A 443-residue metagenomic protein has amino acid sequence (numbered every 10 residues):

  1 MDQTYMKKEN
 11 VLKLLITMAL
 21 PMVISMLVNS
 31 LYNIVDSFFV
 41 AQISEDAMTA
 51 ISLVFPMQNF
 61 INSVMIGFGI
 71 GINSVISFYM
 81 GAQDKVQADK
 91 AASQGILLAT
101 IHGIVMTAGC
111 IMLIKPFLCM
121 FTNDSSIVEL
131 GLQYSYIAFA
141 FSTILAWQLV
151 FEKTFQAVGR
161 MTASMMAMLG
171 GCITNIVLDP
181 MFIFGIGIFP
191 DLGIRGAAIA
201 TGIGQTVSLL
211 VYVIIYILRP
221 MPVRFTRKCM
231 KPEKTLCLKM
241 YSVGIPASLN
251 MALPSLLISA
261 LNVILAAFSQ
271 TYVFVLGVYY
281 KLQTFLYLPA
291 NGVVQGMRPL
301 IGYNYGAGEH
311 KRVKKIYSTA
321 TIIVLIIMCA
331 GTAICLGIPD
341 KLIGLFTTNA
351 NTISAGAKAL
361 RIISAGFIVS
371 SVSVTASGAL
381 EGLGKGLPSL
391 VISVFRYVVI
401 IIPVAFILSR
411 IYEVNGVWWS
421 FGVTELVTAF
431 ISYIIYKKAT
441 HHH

Functional and structural regions predicted by a protein language model:
M1-A19, I76-T143, F189-I245, I301-G366 (+1 more regions): Short alpha-helical transmembrane segments in multi-pass integral membrane proteins
K8, L12-L31, V35, M57-V64 (+6 more regions): Residue-level signal for short hydrophobic patches within transmembrane helices of multi-pass membrane transporters
T17-D36, I137, G171, G204-S208 (+4 more regions): Transmembrane helical elements of multi-pass membrane transporters/channels
L27, L31-T49, L118-S125, M181-L192 (+4 more regions): Helix-terminus/linker motif at the lipid-water interface of multi-pass membrane proteins
M48-A108, L145-S164, N262, V275-P339 (+1 more regions): Small-residue-rich hydrophobic transmembrane alpha-helices
F60-S63, T107, N175-P180, L209-V213 (+4 more regions): Hydrophobic transmembrane alpha-helices of multi-pass small-molecule transporters
G69, N73, A138-Q156, S164-C172 (+5 more regions): Short runs within selected transmembrane alpha-helices of multi-pass transporters and secretion channels
C110, K153, D179, I183 (+7 more regions): Structural signal for membrane-spanning alpha-helices in multi-pass inner-membrane proteins, emphasizing helix cores
